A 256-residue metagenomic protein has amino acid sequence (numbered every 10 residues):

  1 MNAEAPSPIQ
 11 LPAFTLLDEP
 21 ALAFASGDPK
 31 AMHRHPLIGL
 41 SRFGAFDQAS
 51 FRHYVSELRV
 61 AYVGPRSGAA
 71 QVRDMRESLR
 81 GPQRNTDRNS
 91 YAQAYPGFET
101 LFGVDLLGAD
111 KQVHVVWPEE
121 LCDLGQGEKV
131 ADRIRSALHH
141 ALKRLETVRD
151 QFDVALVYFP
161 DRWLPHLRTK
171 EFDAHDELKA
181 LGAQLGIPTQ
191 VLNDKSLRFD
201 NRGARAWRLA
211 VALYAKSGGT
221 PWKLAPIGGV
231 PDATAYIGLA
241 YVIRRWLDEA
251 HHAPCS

Functional and structural regions predicted by a protein language model:
M1-S256: Long, low-complexity, intrinsically disordered terminal regions
